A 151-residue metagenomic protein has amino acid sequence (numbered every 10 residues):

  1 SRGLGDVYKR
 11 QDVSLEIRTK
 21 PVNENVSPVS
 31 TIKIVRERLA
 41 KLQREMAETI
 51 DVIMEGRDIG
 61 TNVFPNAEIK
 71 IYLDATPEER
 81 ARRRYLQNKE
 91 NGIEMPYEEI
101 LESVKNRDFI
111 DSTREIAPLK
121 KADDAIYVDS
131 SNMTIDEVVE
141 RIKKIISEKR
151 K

Functional and structural regions predicted by a protein language model:
S1-Y8: Short, small-residue-biased leader/transition segments that mark boundaries at the very start of proteins
R2, Q43-I50, R57, T61-N62 (+2 more regions): Small-molecule kinase domains that catalyze NTP-dependent phosphoryl transfer to phosphate-bearing small molecules
Y8, N23-S27, A81, Y85 (+3 more regions): Conserved protein kinase catalytic domain
S14, T19-N23, S30-N91: ATP-dependent NMP and nucleoside kinases share a basic, alpha-helical "lid"
V22, K89-E90, N106-F109, S147: Residue-level marker of structural boundaries
K70-E79, R84-Q87, K120, Y127 (+2 more regions): Glycine-rich phosphate-binding loops of nucleotide-dependent enzymes
